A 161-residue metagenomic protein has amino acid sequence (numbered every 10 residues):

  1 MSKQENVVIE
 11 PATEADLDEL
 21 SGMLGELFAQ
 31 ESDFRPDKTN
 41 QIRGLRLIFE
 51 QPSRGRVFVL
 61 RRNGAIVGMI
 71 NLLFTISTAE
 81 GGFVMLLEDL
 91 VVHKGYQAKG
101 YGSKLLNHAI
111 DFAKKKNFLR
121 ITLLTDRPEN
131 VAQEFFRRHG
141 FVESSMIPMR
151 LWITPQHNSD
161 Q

Functional and structural regions predicted by a protein language model:
V8-L20: A short beta-loop-alpha structural element at the N-terminal edge of CoA-dependent acyl/N-acetyltransferase catalytic
G22-L47: Conserved GNAT-fold acetyl-CoA-binding loop/helix
L47-V59, L86: A short helix-loop-beta-strand connector motif used in the catalytic cores of GNAT acetyltransferases and, in some
V59, A65-F74: Conserved beta-strand in the GNAT
A65, I76-L87, Q97, S144-S145: A conserved beta-turn-beta hairpin within the catalytic core of GNAT-like acetyltransferases that forms part
Y96, G100-H108: Conserved acetyl-CoA pyrophosphate-binding loop and the N-cap/start of the following alpha-helix in GNAT-like
S103, R127-S145, L151: Conserved active-site alpha-helix within GNAT-family acetyltransferase domains
A113-T125: Conserved GNAT acetyl-CoA-binding A-motif
